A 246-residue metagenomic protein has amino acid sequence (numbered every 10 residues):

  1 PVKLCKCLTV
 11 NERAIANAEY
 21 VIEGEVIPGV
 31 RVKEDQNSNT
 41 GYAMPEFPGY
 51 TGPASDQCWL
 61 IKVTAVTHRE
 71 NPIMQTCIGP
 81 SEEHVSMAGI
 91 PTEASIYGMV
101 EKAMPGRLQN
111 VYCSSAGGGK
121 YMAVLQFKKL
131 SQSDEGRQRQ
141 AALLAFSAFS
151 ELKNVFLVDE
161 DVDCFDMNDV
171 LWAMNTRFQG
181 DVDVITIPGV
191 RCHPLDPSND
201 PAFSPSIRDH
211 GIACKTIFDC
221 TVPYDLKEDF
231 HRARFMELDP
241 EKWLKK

Functional and structural regions predicted by a protein language model:
P1-K246: Charged, compositionally biased interaction regions
